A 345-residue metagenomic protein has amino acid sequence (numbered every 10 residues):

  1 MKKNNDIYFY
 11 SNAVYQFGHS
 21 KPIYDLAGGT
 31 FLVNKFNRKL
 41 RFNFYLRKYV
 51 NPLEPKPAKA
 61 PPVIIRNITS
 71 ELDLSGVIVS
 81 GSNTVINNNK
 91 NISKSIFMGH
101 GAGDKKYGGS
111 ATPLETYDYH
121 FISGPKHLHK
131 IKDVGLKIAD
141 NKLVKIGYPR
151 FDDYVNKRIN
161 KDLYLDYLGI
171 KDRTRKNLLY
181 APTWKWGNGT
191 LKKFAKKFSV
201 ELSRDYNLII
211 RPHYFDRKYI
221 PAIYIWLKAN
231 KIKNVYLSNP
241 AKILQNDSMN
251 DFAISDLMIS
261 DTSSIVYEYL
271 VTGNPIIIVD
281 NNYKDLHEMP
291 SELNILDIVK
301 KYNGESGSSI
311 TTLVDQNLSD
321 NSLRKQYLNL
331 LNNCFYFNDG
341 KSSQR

Functional and structural regions predicted by a protein language model:
K2-V14, L179-Y180: Nucleotide-activated donor-dependent transferases that construct or modify glycoconjugates
Y8-R158: Active-site and donor-binding regions of nucleotide-sugar-utilizing enzymes
Q16-A27, F31-V33, R150-K228, G304 (+1 more regions): Conserved catalytic-core segment of nucleotide-activated headgroup transferases in glycan assembly
L32-P55, S203-I243: Catalytic donor nucleotide-activated moiety binding site of glycosyltransferases and closely related
I64-S70, A222-Y267: Donor nucleotide-activated moiety binding/catalytic core segment of transferases that use nucleotide-activated donors
L74-V77, I92-S93, T116-D118, D205-Y206 (+3 more regions): Short, well-ordered alpha-helix to beta-strand connector turns
N87, N91-G99, L244-E288: A donor-sugar binding/catalytic signature common to diverse glycosyltransferases and related nucleotide-sugar
L114, D133, I138-A139, K145 (+1 more regions): Catalytic binding pocket for nucleotide-activated donors in carbohydrate/polymer assembly enzymes
